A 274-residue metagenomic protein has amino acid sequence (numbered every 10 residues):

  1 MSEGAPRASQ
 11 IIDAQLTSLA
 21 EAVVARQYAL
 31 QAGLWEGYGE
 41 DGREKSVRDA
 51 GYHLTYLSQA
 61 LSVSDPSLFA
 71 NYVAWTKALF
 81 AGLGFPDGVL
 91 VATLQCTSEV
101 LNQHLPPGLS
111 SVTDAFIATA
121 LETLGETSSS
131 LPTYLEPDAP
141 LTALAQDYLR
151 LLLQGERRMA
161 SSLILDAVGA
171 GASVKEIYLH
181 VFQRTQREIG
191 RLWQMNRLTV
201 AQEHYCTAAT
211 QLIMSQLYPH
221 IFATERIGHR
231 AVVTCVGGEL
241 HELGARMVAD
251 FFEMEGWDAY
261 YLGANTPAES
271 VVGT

Functional and structural regions predicted by a protein language model:
M1-Q95, E99-I164, V168: Core of compact, soluble alpha-helical bundle domains
R157-R158, A167-A245: Long amphipathic N-terminal alpha/beta scaffold segment
T234, Y261-L262: Thr-Gly-centered strand-to-loop micro-motif
R246-Y260: Short helix-loop-beta junction
A264-S270: Short acidic loop-to-helix transition motifs that present clustered carboxylates
V272-T274: Acidic, metal-coordinating helix/loop segments flanking the phosphotransfer/catalytic sites of two-component signaling
